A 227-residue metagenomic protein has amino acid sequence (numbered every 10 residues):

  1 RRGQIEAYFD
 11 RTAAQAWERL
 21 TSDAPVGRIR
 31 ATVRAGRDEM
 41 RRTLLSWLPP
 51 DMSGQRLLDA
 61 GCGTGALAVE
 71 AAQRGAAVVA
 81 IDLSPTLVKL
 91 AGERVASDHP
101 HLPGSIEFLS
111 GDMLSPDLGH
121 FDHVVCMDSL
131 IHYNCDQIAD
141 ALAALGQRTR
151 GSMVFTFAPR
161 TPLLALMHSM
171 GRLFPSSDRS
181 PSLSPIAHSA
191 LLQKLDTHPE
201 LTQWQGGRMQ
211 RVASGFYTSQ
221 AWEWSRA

Functional and structural regions predicted by a protein language model:
R1-W47, D51, T64-D117, D136-D140 (+2 more regions): Class I (Rossmann-like) S-adenosyl-L-methionine-dependent methyltransferase catalytic domain, capturing the SAM-binding
Q55-G63: Conserved class I S-adenosyl-L-methionine
V125: A conserved beta-strand element that flanks and buttresses the S-adenosyl-L-methionine
D128-S129: Short catalytic micro-motifs in class I SAM-dependent methyltransferases
Y133: Catalytic P-loop NTPase motifs of RecA-like helicase/translocase cores
R148-S152: Short glycine-dipeptide loop
